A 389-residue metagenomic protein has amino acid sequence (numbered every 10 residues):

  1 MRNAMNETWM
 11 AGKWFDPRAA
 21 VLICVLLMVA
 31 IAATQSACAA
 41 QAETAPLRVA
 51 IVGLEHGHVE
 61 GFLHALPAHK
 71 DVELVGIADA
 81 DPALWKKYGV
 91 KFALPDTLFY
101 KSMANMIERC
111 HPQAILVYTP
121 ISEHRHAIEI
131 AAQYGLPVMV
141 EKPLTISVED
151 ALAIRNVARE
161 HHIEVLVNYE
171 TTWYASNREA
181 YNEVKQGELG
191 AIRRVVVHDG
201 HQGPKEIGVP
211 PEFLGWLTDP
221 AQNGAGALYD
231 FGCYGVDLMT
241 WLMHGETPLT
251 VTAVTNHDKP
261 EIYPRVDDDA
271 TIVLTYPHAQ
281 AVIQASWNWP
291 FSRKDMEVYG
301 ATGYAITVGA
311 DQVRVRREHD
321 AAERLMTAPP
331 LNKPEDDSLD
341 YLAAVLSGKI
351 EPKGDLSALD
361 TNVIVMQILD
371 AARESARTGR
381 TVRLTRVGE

Functional and structural regions predicted by a protein language model:
M1-P17: N-terminal secretory signal peptides that target proteins for export/translocation
A20-T34: Bacterial N-terminal signal peptides
C38-F92: N-terminal Rossmann-like dinucleotide-binding module
Q41-E43, A114-L116, A344-E389: C-terminal helix-rich "cap/oligomerization" subdomain common to oxidoreductases
A45, G57, T172-I262, G379: Predominantly a Rossmann-like dinucleotide-binding segment in NAD(P)-dependent oxidoreductases
D96-S102: Conserved SAM-binding strand-loop segment of SAM-dependent methyltransferases
R109, A114, P120-I121, R125-T172 (+1 more regions): Beta-strand-loop-alpha-helix segment that lines the small-molecule cofactor/substrate pocket of alpha/beta enzymes
G235-Q312, L339-E351, A371-A372, G388-E389: Contiguous beta-strand/loop segments that form the cofactor/metal-binding neighborhood of enzyme cores
